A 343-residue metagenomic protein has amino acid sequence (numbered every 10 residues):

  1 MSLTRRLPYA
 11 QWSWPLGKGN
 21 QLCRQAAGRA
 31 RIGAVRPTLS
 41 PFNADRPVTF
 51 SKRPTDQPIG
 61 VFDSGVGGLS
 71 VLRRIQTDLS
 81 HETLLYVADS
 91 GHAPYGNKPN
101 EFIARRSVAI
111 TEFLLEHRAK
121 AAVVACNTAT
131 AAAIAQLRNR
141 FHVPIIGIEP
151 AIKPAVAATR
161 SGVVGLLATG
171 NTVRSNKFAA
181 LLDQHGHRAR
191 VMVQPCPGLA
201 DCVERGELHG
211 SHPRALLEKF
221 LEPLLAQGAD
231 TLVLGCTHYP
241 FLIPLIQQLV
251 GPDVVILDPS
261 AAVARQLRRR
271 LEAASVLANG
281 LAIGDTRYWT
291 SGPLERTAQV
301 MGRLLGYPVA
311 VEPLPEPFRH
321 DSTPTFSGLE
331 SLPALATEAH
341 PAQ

Functional and structural regions predicted by a protein language model:
W12-W14: Tryptophan (W) side chains
L16-G17, A27, T38-N43: Short, basic, low-complexity termini and linkers enriched in Ser/Thr/Gly/Pro that act as targeting/leader peptides
G17-G19, G28, G33, G328: Residue-identity detector for glycine
P37-Q343: Non-catalytic structural scaffold of enzyme domains
